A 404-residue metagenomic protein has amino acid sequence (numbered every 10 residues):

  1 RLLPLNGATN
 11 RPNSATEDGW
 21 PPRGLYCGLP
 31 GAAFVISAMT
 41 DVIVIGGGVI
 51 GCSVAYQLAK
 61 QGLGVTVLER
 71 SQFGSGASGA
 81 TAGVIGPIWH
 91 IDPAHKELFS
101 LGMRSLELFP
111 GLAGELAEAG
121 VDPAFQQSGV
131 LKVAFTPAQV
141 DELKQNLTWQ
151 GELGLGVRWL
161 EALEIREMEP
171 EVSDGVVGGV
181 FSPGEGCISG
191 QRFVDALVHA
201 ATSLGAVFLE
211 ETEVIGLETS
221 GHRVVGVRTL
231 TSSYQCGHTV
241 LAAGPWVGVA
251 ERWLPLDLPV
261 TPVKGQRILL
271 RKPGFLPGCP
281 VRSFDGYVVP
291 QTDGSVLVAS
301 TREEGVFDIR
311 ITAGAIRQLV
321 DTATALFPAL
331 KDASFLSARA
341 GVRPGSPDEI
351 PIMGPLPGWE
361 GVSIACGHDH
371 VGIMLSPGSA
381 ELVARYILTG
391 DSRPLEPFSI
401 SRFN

Functional and structural regions predicted by a protein language model:
D41-T66: N-terminal Rossmann-like FAD-binding beta1-loop-alpha1 element of flavoenzymes
Y56-K60, R70, G83-I85, W89 (+4 more regions): Active-site substrate-recognition segment that forms the wall of the catalytic cavity or substrate channel
A59-G79: Glycine-rich FAD pyrophosphate-binding loop
V84-M168, T322-T324: Dinucleotide-binding Rossmann-like beta1-alpha1 core, especially the glycine-rich loop that anchors the ADP
S100, V133-E142, F181-H199, R310-G314: Short beta-strand to alpha-helix junction loop
V180-L230, Y234-H238: Helical element adjacent to the flavin cofactor pocket in flavoenzyme catalytic cores
F327-N404: C-terminal catalytic lobe of FAD-dependent flavoproteins
